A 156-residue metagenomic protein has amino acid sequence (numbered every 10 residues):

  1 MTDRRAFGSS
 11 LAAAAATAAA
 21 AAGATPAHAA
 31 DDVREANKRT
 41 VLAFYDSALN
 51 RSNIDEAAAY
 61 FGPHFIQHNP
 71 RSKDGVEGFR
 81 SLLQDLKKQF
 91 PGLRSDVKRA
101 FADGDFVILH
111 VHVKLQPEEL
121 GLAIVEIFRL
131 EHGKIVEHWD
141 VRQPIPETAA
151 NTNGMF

Functional and structural regions predicted by a protein language model:
T2-F156: C-terminal and inter-domain tail/linker signature
